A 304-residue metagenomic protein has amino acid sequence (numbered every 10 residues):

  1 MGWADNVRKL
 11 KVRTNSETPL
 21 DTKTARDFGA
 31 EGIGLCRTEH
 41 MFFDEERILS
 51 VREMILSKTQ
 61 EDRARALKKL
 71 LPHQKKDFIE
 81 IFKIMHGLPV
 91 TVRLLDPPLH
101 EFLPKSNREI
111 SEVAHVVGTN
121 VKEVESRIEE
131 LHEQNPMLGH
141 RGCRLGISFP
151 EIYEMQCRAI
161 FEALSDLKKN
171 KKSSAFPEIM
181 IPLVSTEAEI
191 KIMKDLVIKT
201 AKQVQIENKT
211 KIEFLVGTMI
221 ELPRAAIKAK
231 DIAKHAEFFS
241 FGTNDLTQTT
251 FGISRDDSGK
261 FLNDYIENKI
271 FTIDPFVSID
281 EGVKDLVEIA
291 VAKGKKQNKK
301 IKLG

Functional and structural regions predicted by a protein language model:
G2-G304: Conserved alpha/beta-domain cores
